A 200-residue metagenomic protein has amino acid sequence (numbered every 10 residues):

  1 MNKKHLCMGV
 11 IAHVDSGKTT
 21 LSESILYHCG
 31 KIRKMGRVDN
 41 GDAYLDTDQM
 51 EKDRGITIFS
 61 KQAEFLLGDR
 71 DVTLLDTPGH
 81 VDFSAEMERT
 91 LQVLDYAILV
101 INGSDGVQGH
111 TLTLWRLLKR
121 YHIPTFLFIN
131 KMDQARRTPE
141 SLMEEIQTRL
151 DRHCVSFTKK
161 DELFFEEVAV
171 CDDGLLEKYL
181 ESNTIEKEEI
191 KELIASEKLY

Functional and structural regions predicted by a protein language model:
M1-I101, V107, S141, L150 (+1 more regions): P-loop NTPase switch module centered on the Walker A-proximal segment
M1-S16, M35, G103-Y200: P-loop NTPase catalytic nucleotide-binding module
